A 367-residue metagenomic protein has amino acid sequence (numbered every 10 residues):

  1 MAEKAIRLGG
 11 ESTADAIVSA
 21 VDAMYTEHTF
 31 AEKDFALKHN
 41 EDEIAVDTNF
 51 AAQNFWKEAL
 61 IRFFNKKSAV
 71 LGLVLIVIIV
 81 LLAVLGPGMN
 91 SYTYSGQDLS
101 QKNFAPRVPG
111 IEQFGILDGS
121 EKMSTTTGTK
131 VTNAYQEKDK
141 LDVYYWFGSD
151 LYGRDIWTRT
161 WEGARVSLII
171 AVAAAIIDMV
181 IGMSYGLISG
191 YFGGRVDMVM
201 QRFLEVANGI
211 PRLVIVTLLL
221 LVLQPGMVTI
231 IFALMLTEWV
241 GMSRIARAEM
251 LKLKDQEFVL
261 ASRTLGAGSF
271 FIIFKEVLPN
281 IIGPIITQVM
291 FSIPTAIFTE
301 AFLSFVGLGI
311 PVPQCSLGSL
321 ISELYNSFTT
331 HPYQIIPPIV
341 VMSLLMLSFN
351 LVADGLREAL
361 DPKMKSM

Functional and structural regions predicted by a protein language model:
M1-M179, M183, L324-S348, V352 (+1 more regions): Gly/Trp-centered helix-boundary motif
S149-M367: Alpha-helical transmembrane segments of integral membrane proteins, especially multi-pass inner/plasma-membrane
